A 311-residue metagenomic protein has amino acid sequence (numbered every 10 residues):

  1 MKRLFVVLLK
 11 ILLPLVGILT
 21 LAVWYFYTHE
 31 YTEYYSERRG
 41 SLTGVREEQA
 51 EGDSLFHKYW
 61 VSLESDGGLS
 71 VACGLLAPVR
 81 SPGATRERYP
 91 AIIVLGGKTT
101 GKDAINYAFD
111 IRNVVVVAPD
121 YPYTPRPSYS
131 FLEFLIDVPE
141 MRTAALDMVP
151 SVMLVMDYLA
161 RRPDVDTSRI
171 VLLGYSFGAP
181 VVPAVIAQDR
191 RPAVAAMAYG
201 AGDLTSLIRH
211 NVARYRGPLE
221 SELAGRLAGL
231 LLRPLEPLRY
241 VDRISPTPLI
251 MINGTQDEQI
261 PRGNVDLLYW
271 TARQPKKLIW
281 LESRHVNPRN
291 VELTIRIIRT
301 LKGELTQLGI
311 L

Functional and structural regions predicted by a protein language model:
G40-R86: N-terminal cap/lid segment of alpha/beta-hydrolase-fold proteins
C73, R86-G97: Short beta-strand element of the alpha/beta-hydrolase
R86-E87, L135-S176: Gly/Ser-rich "nucleophile elbow"/oxyanion-hole loop immediately N-terminal to the catalytic nucleophile in hydrolases
D103-P150, L207-R214: Cap/lid segment of the alpha/beta-hydrolase catalytic domain
V181-L230, W280: Hydrolase active-site cap/lid region
I244-S245, I250-N253: Short beta-strand/loop motif that positions the catalytic acidic residue of the alpha/beta-hydrolase fold
E258-N264: Conserved alpha/beta-hydrolase "acid-adjacent" motif
D266-L311: C-terminal catalytic histidine-bearing segment of alpha/beta-hydrolase fold enzymes
